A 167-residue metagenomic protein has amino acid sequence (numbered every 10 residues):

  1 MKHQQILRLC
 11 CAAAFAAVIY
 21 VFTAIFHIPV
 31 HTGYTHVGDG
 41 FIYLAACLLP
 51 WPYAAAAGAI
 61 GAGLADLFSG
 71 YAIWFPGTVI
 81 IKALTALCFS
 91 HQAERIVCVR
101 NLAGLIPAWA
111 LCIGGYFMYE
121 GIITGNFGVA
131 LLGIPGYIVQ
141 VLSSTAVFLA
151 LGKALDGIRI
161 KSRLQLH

Functional and structural regions predicted by a protein language model:
M1-H167: Loop-helix junctions at membrane interfaces
